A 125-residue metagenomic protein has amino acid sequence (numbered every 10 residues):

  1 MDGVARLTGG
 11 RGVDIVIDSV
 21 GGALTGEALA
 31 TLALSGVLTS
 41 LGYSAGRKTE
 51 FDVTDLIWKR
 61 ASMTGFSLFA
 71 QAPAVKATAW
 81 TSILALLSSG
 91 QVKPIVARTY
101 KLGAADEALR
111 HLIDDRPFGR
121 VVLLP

Functional and structural regions predicted by a protein language model:
M1-A5, I57, D106-L109: Generic structural signal for individual residues within well-ordered alpha-helical segments across diverse proteins
M1-L24: Adenosine-nucleotide cofactor-binding segment
G10, S89-R98, D106-P125: C-terminal capping/lid region of NAD(P)-dependent oxidoreductase domains
D14-D18, L41-G42, A97-R98: Glycine- and other small-residue-rich loops at beta-strand/loop junctions that grip anionic moieties
G21, K101-A104: Short loop/turn segments at beta->alpha junctions
A23-V92, P125: Glycine-rich phosphate-binding loop and adjacent beta-alpha segment of Rossmann(oid) nucleotide-cofactor-binding
T49, R98-K101: A structural signal for short, well-ordered beta-strand elements
